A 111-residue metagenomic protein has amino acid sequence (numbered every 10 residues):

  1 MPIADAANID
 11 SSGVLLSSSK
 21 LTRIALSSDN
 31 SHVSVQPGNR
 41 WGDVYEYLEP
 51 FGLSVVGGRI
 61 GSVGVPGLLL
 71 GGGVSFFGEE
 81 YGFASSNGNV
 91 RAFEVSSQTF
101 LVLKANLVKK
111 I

Functional and structural regions predicted by a protein language model:
M1-L21, P37: Glycine-rich N-terminal segment of FAD-binding domains in flavoprotein oxidoreductases, spanning the beta-loop-helix
I3, V35, N39, G78-S85: Alpha-helix capping and helix-loop boundary segments enriched in small/acidic/polar residues
A7-D10, L26-S28, E49, F83-N87: Extracellular/periplasmic catalytic domains that process cell-envelope and extracellular macromolecules
G13-S17, V33-Q36, V55-G57, E94: Structural recognition of the beta-strand scaffold that forms the well-ordered cores of secreted hydrolase catalytic
A25, G57-G58, G64-I111: FAD-binding subdomain of flavoenzyme oxidoreductases
A25-P37: Aromatic/His-enriched, Gly/Pro-containing loop or helix-boundary segments that lie immediately adjacent to catalytic
S31, N39-V44, G64-V65: Short, structural beta-strand-to-alpha-helix junction motif
V44-P50: Short active-site loop/helix that positions an aromatic residue
